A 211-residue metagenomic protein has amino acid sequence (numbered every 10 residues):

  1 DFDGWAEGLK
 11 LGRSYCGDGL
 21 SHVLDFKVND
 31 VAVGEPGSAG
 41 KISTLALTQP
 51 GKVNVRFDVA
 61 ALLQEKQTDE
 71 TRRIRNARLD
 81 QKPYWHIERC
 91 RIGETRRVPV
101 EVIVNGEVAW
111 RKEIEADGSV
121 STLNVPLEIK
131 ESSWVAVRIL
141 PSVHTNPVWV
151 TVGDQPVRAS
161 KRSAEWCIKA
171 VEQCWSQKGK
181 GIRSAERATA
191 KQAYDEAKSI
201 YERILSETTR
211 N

Functional and structural regions predicted by a protein language model:
D1-N211: C-terminal functional module detector
